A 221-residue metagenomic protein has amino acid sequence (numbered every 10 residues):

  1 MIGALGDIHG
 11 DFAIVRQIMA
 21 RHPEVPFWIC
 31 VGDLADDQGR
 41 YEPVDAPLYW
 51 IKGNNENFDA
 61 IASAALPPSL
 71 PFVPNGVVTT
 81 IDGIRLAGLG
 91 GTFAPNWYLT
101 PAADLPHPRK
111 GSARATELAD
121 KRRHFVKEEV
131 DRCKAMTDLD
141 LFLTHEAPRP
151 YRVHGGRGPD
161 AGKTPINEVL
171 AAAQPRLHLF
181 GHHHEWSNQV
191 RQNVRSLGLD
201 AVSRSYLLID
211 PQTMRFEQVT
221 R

Functional and structural regions predicted by a protein language model:
M1-H9, G83-T92, L141-H145, R195-D200: Active-site-proximal beta-strand elements of phosphoester/diester hydrolases
G3-I81, A172: Core catalytic region of metal-dependent phosphoesterases/phosphodiesterases, especially metallo-beta-lactamase-like
I8, G32-L34, K110-F125, P159 (+2 more regions): Catalytic cores of nucleotide-sugar-dependent glycosyltransferases that transfer UDP/GDP/TDP-activated
R16-M19, D131, N167: Short hydrophobic/charged patches on amphipathic alpha-helices used for structural packing and interfaces
P26-W28, D140, R176: Conserved acidic residues
E42-N57, P68, A87, R149-V219: Conserved beta-sheet core of the metallophosphoesterase superfamily
T80-D82, R191-Q192: Structural motif
I84-G156: Active-site-proximal loop/helix segment associated with metal-binding centers of metalloenzymes
